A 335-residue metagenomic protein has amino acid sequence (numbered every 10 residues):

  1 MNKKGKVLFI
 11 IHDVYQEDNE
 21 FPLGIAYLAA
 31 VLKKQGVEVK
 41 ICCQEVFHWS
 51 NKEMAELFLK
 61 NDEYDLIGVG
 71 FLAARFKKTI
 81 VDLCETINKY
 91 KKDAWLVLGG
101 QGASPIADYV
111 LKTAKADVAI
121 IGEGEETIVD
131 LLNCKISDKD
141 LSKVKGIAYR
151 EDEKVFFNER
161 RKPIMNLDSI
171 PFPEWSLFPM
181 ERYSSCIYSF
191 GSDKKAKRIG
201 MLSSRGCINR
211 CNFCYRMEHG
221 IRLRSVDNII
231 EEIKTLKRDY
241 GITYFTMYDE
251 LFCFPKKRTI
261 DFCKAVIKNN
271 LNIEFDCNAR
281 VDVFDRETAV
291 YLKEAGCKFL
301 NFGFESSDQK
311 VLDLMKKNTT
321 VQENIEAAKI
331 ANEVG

Functional and structural regions predicted by a protein language model:
N2, G36, N61-D62, K91 (+5 more regions): A structural signal for short coil/turn segments at secondary-structure junctions
N2-K3, L8, V14, V144 (+1 more regions): N-terminal [4Fe-4S]-dependent radical SAM core
N2-L23, V31, Q35: A short, flexible N-terminal coil/short beta segment enriched in small residues
K6, L28-N166: Glycine-rich beta-alpha loop elements in corrinoid/cobalamin-binding modules across cobalamin-dependent enzymes
F9, V69, L98, I121 (+3 more regions): Conserved beta-strand positions
V14-L23, L72-K77, K197: A short, glycine/small-residue-rich beta-strand->loop->alpha-helix junction that serves as a flexible
E20-G24, N51-M54, T79-L83, S225 (+3 more regions): Residues at alpha-helix caps and immediate loop-helix transition turns in enzyme cores, especially N- and C-cap
P173-V334: Radical SAM [4Fe-4S] cluster-binding motif and immediate context
